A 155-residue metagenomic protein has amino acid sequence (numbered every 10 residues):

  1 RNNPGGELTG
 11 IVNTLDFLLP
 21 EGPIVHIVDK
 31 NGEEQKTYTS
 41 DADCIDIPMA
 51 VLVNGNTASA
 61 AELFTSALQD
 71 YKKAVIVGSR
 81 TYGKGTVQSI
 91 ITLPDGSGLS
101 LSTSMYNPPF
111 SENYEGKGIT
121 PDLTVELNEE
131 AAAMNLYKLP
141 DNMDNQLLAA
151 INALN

Functional and structural regions predicted by a protein language model:
R1, L15-F17, V25-V28, P48-N54 (+5 more regions): Soluble periplasmic/extracytoplasmic beta-strand elements of cell-envelope proteins
N2, E7-N13, E112-G116, T124 (+1 more regions): Intrinsically disordered, Ser/Thr/Pro/Gly-rich linkers and terminal tails that flank and connect PDZ domains
P4, N56, Y71-K84: Short, well-structured beta-strand/strand-turn elements
G5-S59, T86-T92, N107: Gly/Ser/Thr-rich loop/hinge elements
V12-D16, S66, D70, N152: Solvent-exposed alpha-helical segments within well-ordered globular domains of core cellular machineries
